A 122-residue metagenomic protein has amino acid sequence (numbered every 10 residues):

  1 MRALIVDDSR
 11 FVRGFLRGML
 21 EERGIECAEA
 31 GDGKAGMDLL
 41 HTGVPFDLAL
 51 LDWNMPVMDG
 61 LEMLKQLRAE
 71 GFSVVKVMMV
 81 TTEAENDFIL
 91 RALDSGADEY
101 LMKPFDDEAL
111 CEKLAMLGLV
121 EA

Functional and structural regions predicted by a protein language model:
G14-E22: Charged docking surfaces used in two-component/phosphorelay signaling
E29-L48: Acidic, metal-coordinating helix/loop segments flanking the phosphotransfer/catalytic sites of two-component signaling
M55: Receiver (REC) domain active-site loop signature in two-component systems and cognate sites in sensor histidine kinases
F105-L114: C-terminal output helix
